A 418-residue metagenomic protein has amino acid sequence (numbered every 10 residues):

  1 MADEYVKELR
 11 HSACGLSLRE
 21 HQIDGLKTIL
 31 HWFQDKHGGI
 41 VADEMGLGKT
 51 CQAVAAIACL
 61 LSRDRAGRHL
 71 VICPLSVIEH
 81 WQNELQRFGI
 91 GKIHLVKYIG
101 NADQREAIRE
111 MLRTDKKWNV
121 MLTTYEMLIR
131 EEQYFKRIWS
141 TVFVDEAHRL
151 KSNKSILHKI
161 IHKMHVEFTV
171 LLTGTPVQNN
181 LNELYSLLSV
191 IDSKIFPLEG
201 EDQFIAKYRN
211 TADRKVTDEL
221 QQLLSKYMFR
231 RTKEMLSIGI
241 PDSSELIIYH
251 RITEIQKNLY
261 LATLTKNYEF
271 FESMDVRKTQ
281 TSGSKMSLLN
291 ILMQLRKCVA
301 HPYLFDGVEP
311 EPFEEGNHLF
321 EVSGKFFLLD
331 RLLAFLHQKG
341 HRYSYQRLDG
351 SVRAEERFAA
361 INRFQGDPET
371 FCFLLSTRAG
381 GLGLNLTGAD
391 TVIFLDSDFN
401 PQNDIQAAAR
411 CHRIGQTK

Functional and structural regions predicted by a protein language model:
M1-D213, Q221-G239, S244-L246, R251-K257 (+1 more regions): ASCE P-loop NTPase motor core, strongest for the SF2 helicase catalytic module
